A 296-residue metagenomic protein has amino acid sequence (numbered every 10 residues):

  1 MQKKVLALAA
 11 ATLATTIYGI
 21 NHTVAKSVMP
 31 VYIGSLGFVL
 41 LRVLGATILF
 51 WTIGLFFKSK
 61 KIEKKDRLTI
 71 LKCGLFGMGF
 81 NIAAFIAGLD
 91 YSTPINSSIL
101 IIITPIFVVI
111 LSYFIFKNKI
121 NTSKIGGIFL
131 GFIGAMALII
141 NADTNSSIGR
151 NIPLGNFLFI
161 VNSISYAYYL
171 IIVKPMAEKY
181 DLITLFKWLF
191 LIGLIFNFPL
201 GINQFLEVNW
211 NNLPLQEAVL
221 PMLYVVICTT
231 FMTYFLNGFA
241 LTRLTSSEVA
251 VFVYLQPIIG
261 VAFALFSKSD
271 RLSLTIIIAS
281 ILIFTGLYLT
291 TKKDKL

Functional and structural regions predicted by a protein language model:
M1-G37, L41, I148-P175, I195-P199: Glycine-/small-residue-enriched transmembrane alpha-helix faces in small-molecule transporters and effluxers
M1-L13, I103-I164, L274, S280-L296: Juxtamembrane helix-loop boundary signature in multi-pass membrane transporters
I17, N21-H22, W51-I101, A137 (+1 more regions): Specific transmembrane alpha-helical segments of multi-pass solute transporters/efflux pumps, especially DMT/EamA
I20, V24-S27, A46-E63, I133-G149 (+3 more regions): Membrane-interface helix-cap regions at the ends of transmembrane helices in multi-pass membrane proteins
V28, F38, R42, G88 (+6 more regions): Hydrophobic/aromatic residues within transmembrane alpha-helices of multi-pass small-molecule transporters
G37-I48, F85-K124, N162, S246-L265: Specific alpha-helical transmembrane segments that line the substrate/conduction pathway and gating interfaces
L41, M78, I82, N96-I103 (+2 more regions): Helix-helix packing/entry segments at the starts of transmembrane helices
F50, V108-I110, F114, S147-E207 (+1 more regions): Transmembrane alpha-helical segments that form core, pore/gating elements of small-molecule transporters/exporters
